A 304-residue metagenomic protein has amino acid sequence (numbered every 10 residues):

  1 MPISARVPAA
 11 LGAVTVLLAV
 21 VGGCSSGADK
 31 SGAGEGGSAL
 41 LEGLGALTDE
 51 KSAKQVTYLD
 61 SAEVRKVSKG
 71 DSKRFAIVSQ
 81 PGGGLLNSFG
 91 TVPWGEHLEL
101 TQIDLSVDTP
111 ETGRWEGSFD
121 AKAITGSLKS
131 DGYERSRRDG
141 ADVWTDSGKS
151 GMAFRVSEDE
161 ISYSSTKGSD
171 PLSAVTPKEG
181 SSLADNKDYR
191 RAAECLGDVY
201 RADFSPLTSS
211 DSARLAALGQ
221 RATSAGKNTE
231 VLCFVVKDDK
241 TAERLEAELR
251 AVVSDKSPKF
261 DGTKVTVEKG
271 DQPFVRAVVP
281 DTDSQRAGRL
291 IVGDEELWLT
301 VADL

Functional and structural regions predicted by a protein language model:
M1-L11: Bacterial N-terminal signal peptides that target proteins for export
G12-L18: Hydrophobic helical h-region of N-terminal Sec-dependent signal peptides in bacterial secretory/periplasmic proteins
V14, P110-T112: A common structural microfeature
A19-G23: C-terminal motif of bacterial Sec signal peptides marking the signal peptidase cleavage site
S25-P110, G117-L304: Soluble, non-membrane globular domain cores that form compact, hydrophobic packing and curved binding surfaces
